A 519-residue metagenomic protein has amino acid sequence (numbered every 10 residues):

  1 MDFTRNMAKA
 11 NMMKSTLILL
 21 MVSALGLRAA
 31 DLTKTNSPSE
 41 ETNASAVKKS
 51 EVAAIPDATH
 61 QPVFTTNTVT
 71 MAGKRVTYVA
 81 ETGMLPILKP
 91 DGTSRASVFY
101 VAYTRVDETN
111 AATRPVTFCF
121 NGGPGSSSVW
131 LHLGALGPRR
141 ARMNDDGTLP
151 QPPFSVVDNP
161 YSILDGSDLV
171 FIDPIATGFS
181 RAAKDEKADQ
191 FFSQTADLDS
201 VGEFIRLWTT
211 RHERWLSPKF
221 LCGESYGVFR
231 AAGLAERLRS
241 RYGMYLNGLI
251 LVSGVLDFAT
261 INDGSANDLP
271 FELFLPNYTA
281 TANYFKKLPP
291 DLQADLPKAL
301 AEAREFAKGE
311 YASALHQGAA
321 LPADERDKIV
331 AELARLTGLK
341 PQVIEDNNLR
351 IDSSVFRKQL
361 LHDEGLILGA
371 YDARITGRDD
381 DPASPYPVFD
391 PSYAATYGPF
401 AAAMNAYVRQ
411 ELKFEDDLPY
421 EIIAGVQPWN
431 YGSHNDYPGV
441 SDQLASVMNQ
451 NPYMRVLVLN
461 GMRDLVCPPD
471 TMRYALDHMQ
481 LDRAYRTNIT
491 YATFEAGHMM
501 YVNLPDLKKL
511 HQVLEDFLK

Functional and structural regions predicted by a protein language model:
L32-E51, G92-Q190, D477: N-terminal cap/lid subdomain of alpha/beta-hydrolase-fold enzymes
P138-R142, R239-R335: A catalytic-pocket lid/entrance helix-loop region that shapes and gates access to the active site across common
L164-S167, P174, F191-T210: Alpha/beta-hydrolase active-site loop
E213-Y226: Alpha/beta-hydrolase fold nucleophile elbow
L251, Y491-G497: Short glycine-rich catalytic loops that host catalytic nucleophiles or stabilize transition states across multiple
A314-V466: Alpha/beta-hydrolase fold catalytic core
M454, P468-H478: Short alpha-helix in the alpha/beta-hydrolase fold that links the catalytic acid
E495-D506: Catalytic histidine-centered segment of alpha/beta-hydrolase-like enzymes
